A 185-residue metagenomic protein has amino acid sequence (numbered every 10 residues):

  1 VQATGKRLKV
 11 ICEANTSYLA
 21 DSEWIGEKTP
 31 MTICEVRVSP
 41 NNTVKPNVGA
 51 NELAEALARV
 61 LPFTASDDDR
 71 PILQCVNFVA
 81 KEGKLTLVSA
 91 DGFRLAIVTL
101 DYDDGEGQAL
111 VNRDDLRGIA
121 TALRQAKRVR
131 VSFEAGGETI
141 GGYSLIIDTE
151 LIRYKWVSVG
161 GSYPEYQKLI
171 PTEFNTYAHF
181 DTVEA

Functional and structural regions predicted by a protein language model:
V1-A185: Structural preference for solvent-exposed beta-strand-turn elements and adjacent flexible terminal/loop segments within
